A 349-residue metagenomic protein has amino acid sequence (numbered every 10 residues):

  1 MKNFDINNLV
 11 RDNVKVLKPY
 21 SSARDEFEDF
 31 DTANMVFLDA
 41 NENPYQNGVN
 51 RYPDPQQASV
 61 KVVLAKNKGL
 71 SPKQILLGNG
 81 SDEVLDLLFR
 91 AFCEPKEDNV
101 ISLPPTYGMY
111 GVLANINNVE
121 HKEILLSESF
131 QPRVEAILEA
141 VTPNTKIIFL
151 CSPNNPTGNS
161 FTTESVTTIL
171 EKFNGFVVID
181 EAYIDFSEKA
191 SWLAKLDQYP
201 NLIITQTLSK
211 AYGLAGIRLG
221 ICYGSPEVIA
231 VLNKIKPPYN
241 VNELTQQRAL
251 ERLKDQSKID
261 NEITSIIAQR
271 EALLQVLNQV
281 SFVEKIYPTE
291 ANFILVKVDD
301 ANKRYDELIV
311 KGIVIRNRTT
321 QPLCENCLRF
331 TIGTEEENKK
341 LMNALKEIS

Functional and structural regions predicted by a protein language model:
M1-K66: N-terminal "arm"/small-domain region of PLP-dependent enzymes with the aminotransferase-like
S59-N99, N117: Phosphate-binding glycine-rich loop
A91-L113, S127: Conserved PLP-anchoring active-site segment centered on the Schiff-base-forming lysine
P104, E120-E128, R318-T319: Short beta->alpha connector loops at strand-helix junctions that form conserved, small/polar/Pro-enriched
N115, V134-P143, P156-V177, E181-L214: Active-site pre-lysine segment of PLP-dependent enzymes
E164, V310-K311, Q321-S349: PLP-dependent enzyme catalytic core of the Aspartate aminotransferase-like
N201-Q279, I286: PLP-dependent aminotransferase class I/II
I266-I267, Q279-K311: Conserved PLP-binding catalytic core of the aspartate aminotransferase-like
